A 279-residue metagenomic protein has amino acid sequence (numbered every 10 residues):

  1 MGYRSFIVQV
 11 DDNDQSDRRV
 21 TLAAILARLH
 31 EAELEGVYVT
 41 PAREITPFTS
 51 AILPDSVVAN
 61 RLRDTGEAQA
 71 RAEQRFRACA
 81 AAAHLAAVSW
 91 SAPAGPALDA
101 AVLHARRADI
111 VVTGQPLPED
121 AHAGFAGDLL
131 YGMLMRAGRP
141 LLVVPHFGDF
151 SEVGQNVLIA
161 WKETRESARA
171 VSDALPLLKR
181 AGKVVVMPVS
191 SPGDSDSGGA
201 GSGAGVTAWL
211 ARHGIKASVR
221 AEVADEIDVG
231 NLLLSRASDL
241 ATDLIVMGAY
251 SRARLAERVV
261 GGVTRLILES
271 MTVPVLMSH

Functional and structural regions predicted by a protein language model:
M1, P41, A78-V111, R212-I245 (+2 more regions): Structural beta-alpha unit
M1-S56, R136, D149, V153-E222 (+1 more regions): Small/aliphatic-rich secondary-structure junction motif
R19, A97, A126, S167-A170 (+2 more regions): Amphipathic coiled-coil/heptad-repeat helices and related helical stalk/stem segments that mediate oligomerization
V20, I25-L29, A100-F150, R236-H279: Gly/Ser-rich helix-loop-strand patches that form or flank binding pockets for ribonucleotide-derived cofactors
G36, S89-A92, V143, V186 (+2 more regions): A structural preference for short, hydrophobic beta-strand core positions in alpha/beta folds
S56-R71: A short acidic, glycine-rich active-site loop that binds or catalyzes chemistry on phosphate/adenosine moieties
